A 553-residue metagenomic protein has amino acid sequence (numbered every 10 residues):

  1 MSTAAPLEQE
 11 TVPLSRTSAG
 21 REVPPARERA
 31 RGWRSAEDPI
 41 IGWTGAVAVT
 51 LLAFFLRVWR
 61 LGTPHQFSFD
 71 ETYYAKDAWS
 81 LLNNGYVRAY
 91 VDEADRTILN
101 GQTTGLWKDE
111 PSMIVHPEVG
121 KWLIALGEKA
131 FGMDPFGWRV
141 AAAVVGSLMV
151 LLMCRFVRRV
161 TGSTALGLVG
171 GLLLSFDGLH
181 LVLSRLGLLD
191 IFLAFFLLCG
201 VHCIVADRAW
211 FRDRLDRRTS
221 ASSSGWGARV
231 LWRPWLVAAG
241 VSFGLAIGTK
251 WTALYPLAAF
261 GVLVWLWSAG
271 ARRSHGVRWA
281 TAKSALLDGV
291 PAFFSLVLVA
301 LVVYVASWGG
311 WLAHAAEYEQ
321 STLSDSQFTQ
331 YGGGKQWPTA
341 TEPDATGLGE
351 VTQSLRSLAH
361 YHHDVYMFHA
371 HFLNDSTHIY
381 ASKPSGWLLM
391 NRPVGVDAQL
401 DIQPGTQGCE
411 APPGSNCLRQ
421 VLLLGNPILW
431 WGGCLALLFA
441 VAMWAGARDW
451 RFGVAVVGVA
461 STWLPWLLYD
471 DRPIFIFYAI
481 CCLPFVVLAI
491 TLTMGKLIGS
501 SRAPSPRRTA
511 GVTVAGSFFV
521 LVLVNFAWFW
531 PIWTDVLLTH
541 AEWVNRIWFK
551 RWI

Functional and structural regions predicted by a protein language model:
M1-L56, L287-A300, S505-A515: Start-transfer (signal-anchor) and selected internal transmembrane alpha helices of multi-pass inner/ER membrane
S2-L7, G227-W235, S268-A269, W279-A282 (+2 more regions): Transmembrane helical bundles and short interhelical boundary loops of multi-pass, membrane-embedded
V12, V160-T161, G200-W235, V264-R272: Membrane-interface transmembrane helices that cradle and orient dolichyl/undecaprenyl
W33, W43, A48-V49, M153-F176 (+3 more regions): Transmembrane-helix signature of polytopic, membrane-embedded enzymes that assemble or transfer cell-envelope glycans
A53, G170-S175, V182, F243 (+1 more regions): Short helix- or helix-capping micro-motifs that position conserved polar/aromatic residues at function-defining sites
L61-L99, V302-R392, L538, E542-I547: Aromatic-rich transmembrane-lumenal/periplasmic boundary elements in polytopic membrane proteins
F67-S68, A142, V182-F192, T249-T252: Short acidic/glycine- and proline-prone juxtamembrane loop motifs at membrane-interface regions of multi-pass membrane
V140-T161, C199, A436-F439: Transmembrane-helix motifs of polytopic, lipid-linked glycan transferases
